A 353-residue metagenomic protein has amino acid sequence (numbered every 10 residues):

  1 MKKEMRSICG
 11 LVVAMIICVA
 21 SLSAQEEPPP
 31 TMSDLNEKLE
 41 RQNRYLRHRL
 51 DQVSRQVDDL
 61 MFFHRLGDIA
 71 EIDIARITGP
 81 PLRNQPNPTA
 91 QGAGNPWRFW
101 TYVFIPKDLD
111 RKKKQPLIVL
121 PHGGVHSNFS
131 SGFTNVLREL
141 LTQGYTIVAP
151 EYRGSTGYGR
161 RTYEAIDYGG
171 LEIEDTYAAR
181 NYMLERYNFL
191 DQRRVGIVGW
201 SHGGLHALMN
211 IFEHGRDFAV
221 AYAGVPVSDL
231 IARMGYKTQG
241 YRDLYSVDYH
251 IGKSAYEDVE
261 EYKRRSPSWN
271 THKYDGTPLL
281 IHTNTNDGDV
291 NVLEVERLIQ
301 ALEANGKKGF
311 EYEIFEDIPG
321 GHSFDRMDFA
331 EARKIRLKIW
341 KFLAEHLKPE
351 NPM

Functional and structural regions predicted by a protein language model:
K2-V12: Bacterial N-terminal signal peptides that target proteins for export
S7, M15-I16, H250: Generic short N-terminal amphipathic or hydrophobic helices
I17-T78: N-terminal targeting or regulatory segments adjacent to alpha/beta-hydrolase or S9 domains
I69-F99, F104-R193, W200, G235 (+1 more regions): Cap/lid segment of the alpha/beta-hydrolase catalytic domain
P81, Y152-M353: Active-site-proximal cap/loop segments of hydrolase catalytic domains
